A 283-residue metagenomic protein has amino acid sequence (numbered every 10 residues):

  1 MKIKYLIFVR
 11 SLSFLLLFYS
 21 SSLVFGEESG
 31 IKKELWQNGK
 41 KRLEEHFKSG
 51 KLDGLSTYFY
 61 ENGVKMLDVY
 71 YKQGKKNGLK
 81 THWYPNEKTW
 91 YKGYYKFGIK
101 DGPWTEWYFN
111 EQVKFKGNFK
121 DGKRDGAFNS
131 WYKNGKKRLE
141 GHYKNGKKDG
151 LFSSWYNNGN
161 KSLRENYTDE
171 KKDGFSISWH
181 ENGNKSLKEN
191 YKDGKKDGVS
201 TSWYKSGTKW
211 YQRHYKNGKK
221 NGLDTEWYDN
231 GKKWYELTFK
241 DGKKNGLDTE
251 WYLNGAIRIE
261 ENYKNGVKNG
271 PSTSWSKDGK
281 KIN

Functional and structural regions predicted by a protein language model:
K2-F8, S20-N283: Periodic aromatic/glycine/histidine/acidic cluster detector with a strong bias toward beta-strand repeat architectures
I7-L15: Sec-dependent N-terminal signal peptides
